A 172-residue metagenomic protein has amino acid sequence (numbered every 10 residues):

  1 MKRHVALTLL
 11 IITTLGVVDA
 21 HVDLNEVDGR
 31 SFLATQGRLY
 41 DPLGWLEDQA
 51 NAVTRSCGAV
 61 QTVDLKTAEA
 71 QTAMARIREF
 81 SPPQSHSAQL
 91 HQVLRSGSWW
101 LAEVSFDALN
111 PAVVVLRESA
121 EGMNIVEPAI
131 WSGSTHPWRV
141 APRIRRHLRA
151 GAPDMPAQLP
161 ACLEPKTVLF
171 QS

Functional and structural regions predicted by a protein language model:
R3-D23: Hydrophobic membrane-insertion alpha-helices, especially the h-region of bacterial N-terminal signal peptides
R3-T8, T135-S172: C-terminal low-complexity, charged extensions that often adopt amphipathic alpha-helices
L10, D48, A52-S56: Conserved catalytic-core motifs of GNAT/GCN5-like acyltransferases
V22-D48: Ser/Thr/Pro/Gly-rich low-complexity linker/stalk segments immediately outside membranes or between
A50, A68, S105-D107, E127-G133: Secondary-structure transition/turn motif
V53-Q89: Short, non-transmembrane alpha-helical segments in secretory-pathway proteins
A88-E118: Exposed beta-strand-loop-beta-strand "reactive/processing" segments of non-cytosolic proteins
L116-R143: Short beta-strand edge/turn micro-motifs at domain boundaries
